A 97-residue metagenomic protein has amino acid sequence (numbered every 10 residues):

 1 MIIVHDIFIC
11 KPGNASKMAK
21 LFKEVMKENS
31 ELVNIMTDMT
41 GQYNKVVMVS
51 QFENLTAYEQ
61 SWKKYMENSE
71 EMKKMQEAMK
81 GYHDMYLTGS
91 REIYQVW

Functional and structural regions predicted by a protein language model:
M1-K74, K80-W97: Short S/T/G/P-rich N-terminal loop/turn motif that feeds into the first structured element of a domain
